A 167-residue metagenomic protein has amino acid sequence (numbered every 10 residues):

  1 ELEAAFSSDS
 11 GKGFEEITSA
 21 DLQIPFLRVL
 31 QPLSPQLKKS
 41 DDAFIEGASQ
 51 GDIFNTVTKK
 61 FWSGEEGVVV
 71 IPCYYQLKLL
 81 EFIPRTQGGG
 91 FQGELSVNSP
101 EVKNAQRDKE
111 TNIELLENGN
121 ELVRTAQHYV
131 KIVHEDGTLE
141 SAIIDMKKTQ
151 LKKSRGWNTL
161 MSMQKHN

Functional and structural regions predicted by a protein language model:
E1-L139: OB-fold ssDNA-binding interfaces and closely related basic DNA-contact patches used across DNA replication/repair
G119, V123-N167: Extended serine/threonine-enriched, polar tracts that run as long, contiguous segments within proteins
